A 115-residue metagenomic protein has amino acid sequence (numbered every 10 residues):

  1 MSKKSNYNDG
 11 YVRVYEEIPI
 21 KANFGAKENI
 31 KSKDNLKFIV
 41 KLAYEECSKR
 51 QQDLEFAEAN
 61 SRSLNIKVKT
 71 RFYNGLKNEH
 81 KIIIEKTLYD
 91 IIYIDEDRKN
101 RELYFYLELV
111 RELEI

Functional and structural regions predicted by a protein language model:
M1-I30: Active-site-proximal polar cores
I20, N29-I115: Short, conserved turn/kink motifs that form compact alpha/beta structural patches or helix kinks used as
